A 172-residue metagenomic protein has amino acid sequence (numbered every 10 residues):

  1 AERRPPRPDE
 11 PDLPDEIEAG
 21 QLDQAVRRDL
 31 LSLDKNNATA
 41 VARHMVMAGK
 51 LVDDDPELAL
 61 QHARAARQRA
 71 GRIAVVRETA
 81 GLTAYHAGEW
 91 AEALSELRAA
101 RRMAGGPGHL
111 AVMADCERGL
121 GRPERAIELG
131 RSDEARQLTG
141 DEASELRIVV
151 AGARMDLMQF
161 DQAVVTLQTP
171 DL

Functional and structural regions predicted by a protein language model:
L31-N36, R64-R72, R98-G105, S132-G140 (+1 more regions): Solenoid-like repeat scaffolds
S32-Q68, T79, Y85: Alpha-helical segment of the N-proximal tetratricopeptide repeat
A38, P56-E57, W90, P123 (+1 more regions): TPR-repeat structural position
A42, V75, E92, G108 (+1 more regions): Start-of-helix register in tetratricopeptide repeats
M47, T79-A80, M113, V150: Structural register within alpha-helical repeat arrays
K50, T83, A114-C116, A153: Residue-level signature for tetratricopeptide repeat
V52-D54, A87, L120, L157: Structural motif corresponding to the intra-repeat A-B loop/turn of tetratricopeptide repeats
